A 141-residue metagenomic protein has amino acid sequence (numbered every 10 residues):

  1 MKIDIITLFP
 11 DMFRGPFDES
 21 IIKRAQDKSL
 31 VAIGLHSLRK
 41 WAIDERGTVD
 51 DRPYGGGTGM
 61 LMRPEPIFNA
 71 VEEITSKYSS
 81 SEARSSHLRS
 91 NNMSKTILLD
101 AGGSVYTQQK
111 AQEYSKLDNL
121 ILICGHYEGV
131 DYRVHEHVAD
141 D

Functional and structural regions predicted by a protein language model:
M1-T75: N-terminal nucleotide/polyanion-binding subdomain common to many enzyme families
D18-E19, K110-A111, V134-E136: Short amphipathic alpha-helical segments
R63-S79, N91-H126, D131-Y132: S-adenosyl-L-methionine/SAH cofactor-binding core of RNA-modifying enzymes
A139-D141: A contiguous pocket-lining binding segment that forms or flanks enzyme active sites
